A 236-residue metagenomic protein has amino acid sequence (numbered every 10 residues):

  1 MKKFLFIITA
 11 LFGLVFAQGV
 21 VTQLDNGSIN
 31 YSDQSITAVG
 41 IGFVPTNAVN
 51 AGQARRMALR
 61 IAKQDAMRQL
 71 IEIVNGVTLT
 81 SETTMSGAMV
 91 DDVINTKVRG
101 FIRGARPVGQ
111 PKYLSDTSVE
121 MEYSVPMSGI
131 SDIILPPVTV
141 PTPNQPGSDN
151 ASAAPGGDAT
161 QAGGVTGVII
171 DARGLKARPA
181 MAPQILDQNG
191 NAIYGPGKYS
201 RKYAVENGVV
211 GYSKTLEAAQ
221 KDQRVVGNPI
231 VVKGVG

Functional and structural regions predicted by a protein language model:
F4-G13: Sec-dependent N-terminal signal peptides
A17-G236: Domain-level marker for long, solvent-exposed, non-transmembrane regions
